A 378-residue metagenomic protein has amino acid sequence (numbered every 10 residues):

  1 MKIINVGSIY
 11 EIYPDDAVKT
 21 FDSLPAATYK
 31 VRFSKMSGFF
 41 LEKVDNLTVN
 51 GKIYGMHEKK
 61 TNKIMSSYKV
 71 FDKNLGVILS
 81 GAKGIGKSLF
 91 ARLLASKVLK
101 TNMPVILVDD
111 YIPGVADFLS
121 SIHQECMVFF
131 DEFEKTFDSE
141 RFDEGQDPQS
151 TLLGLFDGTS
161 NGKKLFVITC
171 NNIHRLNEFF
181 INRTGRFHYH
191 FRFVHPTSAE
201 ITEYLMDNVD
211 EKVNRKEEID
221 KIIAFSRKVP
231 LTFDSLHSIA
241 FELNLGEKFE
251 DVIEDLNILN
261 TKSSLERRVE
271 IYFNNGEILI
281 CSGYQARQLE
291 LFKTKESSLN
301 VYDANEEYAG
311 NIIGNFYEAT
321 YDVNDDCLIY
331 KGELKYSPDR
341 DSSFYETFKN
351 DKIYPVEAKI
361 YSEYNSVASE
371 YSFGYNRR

Functional and structural regions predicted by a protein language model:
M1-D22, F40-K43, H190-R378: C-terminal alpha-helical "lid" subdomain
E42-K69: N-terminal pre-Walker A segment at the start of P-loop NTPase domains
F71-A91: Walker A/P-loop nucleotide-binding motif
S96-L107: Post-Walker A helix-loop "phosphate-sensing" segment adjacent to the P-loop in P-loop NTPases
I106-P113, F133: A short hydrophobic beta-strand->loop->alpha-helix junction that borders the nucleotide-binding pocket of P-loop NTPases
A116-N161: Conserved nucleotide-sensing/catalytic segment adjacent to the nucleotide-binding pocket in NTP-handling enzymes
E132, F166-I173, P196: A short beta-strand-to-loop transition that corresponds to the Sensor-1 phosphate-sensing loop of AAA+ P-loop ATPases
E178-P196: A short helix-turn-beta junction within AAA+ P-loop NTPase domains corresponding to the substrate/partner-engaging
